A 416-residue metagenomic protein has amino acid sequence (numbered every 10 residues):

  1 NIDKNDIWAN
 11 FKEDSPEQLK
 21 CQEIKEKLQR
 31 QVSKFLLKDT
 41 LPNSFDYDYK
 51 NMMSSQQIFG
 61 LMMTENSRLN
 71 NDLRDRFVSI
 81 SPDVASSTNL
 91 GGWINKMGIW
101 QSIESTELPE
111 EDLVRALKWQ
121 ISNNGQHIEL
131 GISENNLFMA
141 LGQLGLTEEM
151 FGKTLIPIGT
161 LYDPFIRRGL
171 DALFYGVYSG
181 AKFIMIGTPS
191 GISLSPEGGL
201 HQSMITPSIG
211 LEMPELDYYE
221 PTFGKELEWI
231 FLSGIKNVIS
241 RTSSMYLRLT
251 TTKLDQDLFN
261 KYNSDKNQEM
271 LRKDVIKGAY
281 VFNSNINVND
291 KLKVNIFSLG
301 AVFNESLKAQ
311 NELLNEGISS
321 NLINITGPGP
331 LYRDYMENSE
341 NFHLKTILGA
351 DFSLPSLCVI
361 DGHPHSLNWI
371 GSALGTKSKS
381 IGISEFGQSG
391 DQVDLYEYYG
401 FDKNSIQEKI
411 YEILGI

Functional and structural regions predicted by a protein language model:
N1-Q29, S193-L200, I235-I416: Thiamine diphosphate
K4-Q256, K266-N267, G329, Y335 (+1 more regions): Thiamine diphosphate
